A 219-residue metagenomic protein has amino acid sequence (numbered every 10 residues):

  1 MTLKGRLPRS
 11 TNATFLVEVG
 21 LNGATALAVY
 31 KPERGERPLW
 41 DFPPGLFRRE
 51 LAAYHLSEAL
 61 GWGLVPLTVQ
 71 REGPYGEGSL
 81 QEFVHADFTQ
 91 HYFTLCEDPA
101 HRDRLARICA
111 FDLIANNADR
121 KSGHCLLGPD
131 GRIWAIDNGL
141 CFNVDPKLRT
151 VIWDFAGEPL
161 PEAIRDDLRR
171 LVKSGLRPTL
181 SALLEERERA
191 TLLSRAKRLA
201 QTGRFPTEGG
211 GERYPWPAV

Functional and structural regions predicted by a protein language model:
M1-H101, L105-A118, S122-G123, P129-N138: Conserved ATP-binding subdomain of kinase catalytic cores across diverse folds
R6, G20, P43, G128-V219: C-terminal catalytic region of ATP-dependent kinase domains
